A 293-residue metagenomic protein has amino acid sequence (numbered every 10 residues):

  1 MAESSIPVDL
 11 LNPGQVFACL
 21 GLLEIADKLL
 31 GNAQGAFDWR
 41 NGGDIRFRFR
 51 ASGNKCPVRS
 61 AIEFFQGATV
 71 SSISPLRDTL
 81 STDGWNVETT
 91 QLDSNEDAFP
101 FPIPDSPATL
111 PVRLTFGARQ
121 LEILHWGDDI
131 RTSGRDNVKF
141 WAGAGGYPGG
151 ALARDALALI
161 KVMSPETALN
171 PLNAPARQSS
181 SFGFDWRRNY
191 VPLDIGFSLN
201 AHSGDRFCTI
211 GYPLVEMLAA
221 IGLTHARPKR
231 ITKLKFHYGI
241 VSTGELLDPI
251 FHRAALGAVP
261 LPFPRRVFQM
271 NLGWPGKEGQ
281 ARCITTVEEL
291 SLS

Functional and structural regions predicted by a protein language model:
M1-I160: Early compact domain cores of eukaryotic multidomain regulators
A2-L23, D27-L30, W39-N41, F47-S52 (+7 more regions): Elongated scaffolding segments in large macromolecular assemblies, built predominantly from amphipathic alpha-helices
R77, N137-P165, I231-K235, V241-P260: Nucleo/cytoplasmic regulatory scaffolds in medium-to-very-large eukaryotic proteins
T132, M163, P175-R177, S203 (+1 more regions): Residue-level signal for the start and early helices of compact helical domains
F140-A144, P148-N173, V191-I231: Extended amphipathic alpha-helical scaffold segments
R177-G196: Short, charged low-complexity linear segments at domain edges
